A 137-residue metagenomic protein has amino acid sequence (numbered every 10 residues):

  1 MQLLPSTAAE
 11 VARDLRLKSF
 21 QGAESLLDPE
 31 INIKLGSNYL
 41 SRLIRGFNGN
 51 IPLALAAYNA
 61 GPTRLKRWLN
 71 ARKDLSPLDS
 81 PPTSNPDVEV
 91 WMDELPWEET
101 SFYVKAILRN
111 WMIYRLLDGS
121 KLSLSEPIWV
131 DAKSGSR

Functional and structural regions predicted by a protein language model:
M1-K18, P29-R42, S80-T83, I107: Substrate-binding/active-site groove segments that recognize and process beta-1,4-linked N-acetyl-hexosamine
L4, N32, N50-L53, A57 (+1 more regions): Generic hydrophobic secondary-structure packing signal
D14-L15, A23, F102: Proline/Glycine/Serine-rich low-complexity intrinsically disordered segments that serve as flexible stalks/linkers
S19-P29, I44, N48, V90-W97: Second-shell loop/turn segments in exported
F20-Q21, G49-A56, G119-E126: Surface-exposed patches in mature extracellular/periplasmic domains of secreted proteins
A54-S120: Catalytic and substrate-binding regions of cell-wall glycan-acting enzymes that process beta-1,4-linked
K121-R137: Non-DNA-binding regulatory cores of transcription-related proteins, predominantly C-terminal effector-binding
